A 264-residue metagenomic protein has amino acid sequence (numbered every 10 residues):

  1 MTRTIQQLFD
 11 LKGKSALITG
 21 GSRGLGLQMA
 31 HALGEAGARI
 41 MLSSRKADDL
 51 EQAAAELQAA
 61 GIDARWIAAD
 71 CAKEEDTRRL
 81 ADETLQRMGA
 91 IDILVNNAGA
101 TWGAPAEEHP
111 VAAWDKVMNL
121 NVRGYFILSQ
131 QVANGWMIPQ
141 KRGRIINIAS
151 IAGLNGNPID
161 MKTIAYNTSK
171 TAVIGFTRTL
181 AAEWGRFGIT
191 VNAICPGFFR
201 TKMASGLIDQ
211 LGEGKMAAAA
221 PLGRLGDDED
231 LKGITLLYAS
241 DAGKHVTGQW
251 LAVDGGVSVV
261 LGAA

Functional and structural regions predicted by a protein language model:
T2-Q7, N155, L236, T247-A264: Short C-terminal tail/terminal secondary-structure segment of NAD(P)H-dependent dehydrogenase/reductase domains
S22-R23: Conserved glycine-rich cofactor-binding loop
V95, G185, T190, V246-G248: Short, small/polar-rich loop/turn modules that mediate ligand/substrate recognition or access, typified
P105-A106, P110-M118, M216: Substrate-binding pocket helix/loop in short-chain dehydrogenase/reductase
S129, S169, T177: Active-site helix of classical SDR
N134-G135, A182-E183, K244: Alpha-helical segment proximal to the catalytic Tyr-Lys
S150: Residue(s) in the substrate-gating loop at a strand-loop-helix junction that position the organic substrate next
